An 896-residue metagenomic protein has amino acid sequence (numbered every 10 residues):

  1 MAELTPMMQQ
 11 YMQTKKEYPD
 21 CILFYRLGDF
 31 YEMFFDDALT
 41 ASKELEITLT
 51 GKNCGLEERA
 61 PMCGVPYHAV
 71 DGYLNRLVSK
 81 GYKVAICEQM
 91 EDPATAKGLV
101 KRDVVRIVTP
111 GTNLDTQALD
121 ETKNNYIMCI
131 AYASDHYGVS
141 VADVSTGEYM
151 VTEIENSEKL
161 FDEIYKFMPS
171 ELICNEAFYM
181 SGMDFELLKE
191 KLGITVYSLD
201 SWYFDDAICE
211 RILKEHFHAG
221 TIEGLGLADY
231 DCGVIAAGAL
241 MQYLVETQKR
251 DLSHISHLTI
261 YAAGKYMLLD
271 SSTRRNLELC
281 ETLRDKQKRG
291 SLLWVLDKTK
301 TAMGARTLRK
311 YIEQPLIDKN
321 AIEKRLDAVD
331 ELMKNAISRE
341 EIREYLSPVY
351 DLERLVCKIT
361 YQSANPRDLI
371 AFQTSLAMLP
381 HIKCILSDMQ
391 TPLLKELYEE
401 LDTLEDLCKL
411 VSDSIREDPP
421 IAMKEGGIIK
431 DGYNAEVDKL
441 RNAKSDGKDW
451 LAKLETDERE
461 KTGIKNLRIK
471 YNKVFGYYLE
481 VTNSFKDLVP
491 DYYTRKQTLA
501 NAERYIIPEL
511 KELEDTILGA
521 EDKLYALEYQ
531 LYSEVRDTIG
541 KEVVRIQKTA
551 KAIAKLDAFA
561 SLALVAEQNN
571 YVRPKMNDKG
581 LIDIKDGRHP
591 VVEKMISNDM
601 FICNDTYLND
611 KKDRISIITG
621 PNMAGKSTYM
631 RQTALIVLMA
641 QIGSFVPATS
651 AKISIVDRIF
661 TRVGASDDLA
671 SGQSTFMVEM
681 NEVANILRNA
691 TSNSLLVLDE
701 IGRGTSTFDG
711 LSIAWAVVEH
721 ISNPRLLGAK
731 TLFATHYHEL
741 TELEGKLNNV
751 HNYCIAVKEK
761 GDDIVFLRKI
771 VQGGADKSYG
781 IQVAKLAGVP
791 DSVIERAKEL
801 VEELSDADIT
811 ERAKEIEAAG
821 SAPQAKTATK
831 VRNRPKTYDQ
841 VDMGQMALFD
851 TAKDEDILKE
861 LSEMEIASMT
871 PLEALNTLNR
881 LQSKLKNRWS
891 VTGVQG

Functional and structural regions predicted by a protein language model:
M1-E331, S347, D351-T360, A364-T456 (+2 more regions): Charged catalytic and DNA/RNA-contacting regions of genome-maintenance and nucleic-acid-processing enzymes
F35-A38, Y230, K300-T301, L308-Y311 (+6 more regions): ATPase nucleotide-binding head domains, primarily ABC-like/P-loop NTPase cores
C87, P110-L119, D251, S387-L393 (+6 more regions): Active-site phosphate-binding and catalytic loops of NTP-dependent enzymes
I164, P169-F178, M183-E186, S198 (+3 more regions): Conserved catalytic alpha/beta cores of large enzymes that bind or transform nucleotide phosphates and polynucleotides
F204-I212, M267-S271, L279, L283 (+5 more regions): Amphipathic heptad-repeat alpha-helical coiled-coil/stalk segments that mediate oligomerization, filament/stalk
I322, V329, R339-Y345, F372 (+12 more regions): Amphipathic alpha-helical coiled-coil segments
D351, Y361, N365, S375-M378 (+4 more regions): Charged, surface-exposed helical/loop "interaction arms" that form contiguous linear patches used for dimerization
A847-G896: C-terminal tails and terminal domains of large nucleic-acid-associated and other macromolecular-machine proteins
